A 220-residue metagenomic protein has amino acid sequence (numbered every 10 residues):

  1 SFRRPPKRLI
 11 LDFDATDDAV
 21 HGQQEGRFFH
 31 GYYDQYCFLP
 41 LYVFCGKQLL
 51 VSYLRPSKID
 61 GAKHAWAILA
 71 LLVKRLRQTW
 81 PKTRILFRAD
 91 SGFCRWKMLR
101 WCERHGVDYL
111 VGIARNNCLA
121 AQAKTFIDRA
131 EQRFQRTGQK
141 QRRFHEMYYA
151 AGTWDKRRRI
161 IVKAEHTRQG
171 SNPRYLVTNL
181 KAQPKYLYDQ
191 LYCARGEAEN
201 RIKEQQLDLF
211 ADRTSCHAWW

Functional and structural regions predicted by a protein language model:
S1-L41: Active-site-proximal, Lys/Arg-enriched surface segment that forms a nucleic-acid-binding/basic interface patch
L9-D17, K47, I85-C94, Y109 (+2 more regions): Short, conserved catalytic/metal-binding motifs centered on acidic residues
V20-G26, L50-R55, W96-C102, A120-F126: Short acidic, glycine/serine/threonine-rich loops at helix termini
F28-W80: Electropositive, glycine- and tryptophan-enriched low-complexity nucleic-acid-binding patches
G31-P40, R104-L119: Acidic, His- and aromatic-enriched active-site or binding-groove loops in soluble protein domains that engage sugars
K74-R84, R104-D108: Secondary-structure transition/capping motifs at alpha-helix termini and the adjoining loop/turn into the next element
D108-L207: An anionic, glycine-rich sequence signature occurring as long contiguous blocks
D212-W220: Basic, amphipathic alpha-helical segments enriched in Lys/Arg and hydrophobic/aromatic residues
